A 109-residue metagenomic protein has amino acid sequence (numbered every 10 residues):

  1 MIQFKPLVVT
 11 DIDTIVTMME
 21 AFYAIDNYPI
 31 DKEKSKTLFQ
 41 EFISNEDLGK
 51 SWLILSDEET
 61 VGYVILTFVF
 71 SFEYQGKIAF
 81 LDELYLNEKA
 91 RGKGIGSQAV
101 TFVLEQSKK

Functional and structural regions predicted by a protein language model:
I2-F4: Extreme N-terminal starter segment of soluble prokaryotic enzymes
P6-T10, T17-G76, V100, Q106: Acetyl-CoA-dependent GNAT
T10-D11, G94: Short helix-adjacent coil turns
I12-D13, A90: A short acidic, often aromatic-flanked loop/helix-cap motif at beta-alpha or helix-coil junctions that lines enzyme
N27, A90-R91: Residues in soluble alpha-helical coiled-coils and helical-bundle/repeat scaffolds
K77-E88: Conserved acetyl-CoA binding element of GNAT-fold acetyltransferases
L86, G92-E105: Conserved acetyl-CoA-binding loop-helix of GNAT-fold acetyltransferases
